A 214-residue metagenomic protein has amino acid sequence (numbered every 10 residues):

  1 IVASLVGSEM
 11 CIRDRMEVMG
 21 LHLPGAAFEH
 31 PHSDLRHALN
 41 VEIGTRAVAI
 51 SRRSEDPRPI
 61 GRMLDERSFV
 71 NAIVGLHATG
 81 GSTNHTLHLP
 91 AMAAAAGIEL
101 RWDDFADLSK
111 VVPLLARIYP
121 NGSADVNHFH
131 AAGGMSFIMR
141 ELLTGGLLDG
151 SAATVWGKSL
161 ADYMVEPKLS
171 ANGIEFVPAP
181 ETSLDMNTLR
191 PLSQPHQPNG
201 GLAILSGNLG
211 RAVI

Functional and structural regions predicted by a protein language model:
I1-G7: Single conserved hydrophobic/aromatic residue that forms the stacking wall/gate of nucleotide- or nucleobase-binding
S8, M16-N121, D125-V126, H130-A131 (+3 more regions): Accessory "access/gating" subregions that flank catalytic or transport cores
C11: Beta-strand-loop-alpha-helix segment that lines the small-molecule cofactor/substrate pocket of alpha/beta enzymes
M135: Active-site loop ensemble at the mouth of alpha/beta enzyme cores that anchors a bound cofactor
E141: Active-site pocket-lining segment
S159-L160, M164-I214: Non-catalytic terminal/interface segments that mediate subunit docking, oligomerization, and allosteric communication
